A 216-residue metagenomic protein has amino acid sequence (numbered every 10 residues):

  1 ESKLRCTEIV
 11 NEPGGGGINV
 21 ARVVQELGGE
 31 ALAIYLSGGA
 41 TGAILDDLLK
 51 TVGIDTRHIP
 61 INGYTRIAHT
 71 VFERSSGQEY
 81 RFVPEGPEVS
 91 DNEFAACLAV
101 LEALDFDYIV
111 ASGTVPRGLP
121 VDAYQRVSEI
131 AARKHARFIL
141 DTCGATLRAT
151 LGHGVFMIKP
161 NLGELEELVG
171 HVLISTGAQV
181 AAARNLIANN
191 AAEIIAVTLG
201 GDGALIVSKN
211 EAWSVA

Functional and structural regions predicted by a protein language model:
L4-P13, A183-R184, I195, W213-A216: Short pre-catalytic strand/loop immediately N-terminal to key active-site residues, enriched for Gly-Thr
R5-T65: Substrate-binding N-lobe of the ribokinase-like
V10, E30-L32, T51, D55 (+2 more regions): Small-residue (G/A/S/T)-rich helix-start motifs and N-terminal tracts that mark the onset
L36-G39, I61, R74, T114 (+1 more regions): Cofactor-binding loop segments of dinucleotide-utilizing enzymes, especially the Rossmann-like FAD- and NAD(P)+-binding
T70-F106: Conserved phosphate-binding/catalytic loop of the ribokinase/pfkB sugar-kinase fold
R81-V83, F106-T114, D141, K159-E164: Short beta-strands and strand-loop turn motifs
V121-A212: Conserved phosphate/ATP/ADP-binding segment of small-molecule kinases
